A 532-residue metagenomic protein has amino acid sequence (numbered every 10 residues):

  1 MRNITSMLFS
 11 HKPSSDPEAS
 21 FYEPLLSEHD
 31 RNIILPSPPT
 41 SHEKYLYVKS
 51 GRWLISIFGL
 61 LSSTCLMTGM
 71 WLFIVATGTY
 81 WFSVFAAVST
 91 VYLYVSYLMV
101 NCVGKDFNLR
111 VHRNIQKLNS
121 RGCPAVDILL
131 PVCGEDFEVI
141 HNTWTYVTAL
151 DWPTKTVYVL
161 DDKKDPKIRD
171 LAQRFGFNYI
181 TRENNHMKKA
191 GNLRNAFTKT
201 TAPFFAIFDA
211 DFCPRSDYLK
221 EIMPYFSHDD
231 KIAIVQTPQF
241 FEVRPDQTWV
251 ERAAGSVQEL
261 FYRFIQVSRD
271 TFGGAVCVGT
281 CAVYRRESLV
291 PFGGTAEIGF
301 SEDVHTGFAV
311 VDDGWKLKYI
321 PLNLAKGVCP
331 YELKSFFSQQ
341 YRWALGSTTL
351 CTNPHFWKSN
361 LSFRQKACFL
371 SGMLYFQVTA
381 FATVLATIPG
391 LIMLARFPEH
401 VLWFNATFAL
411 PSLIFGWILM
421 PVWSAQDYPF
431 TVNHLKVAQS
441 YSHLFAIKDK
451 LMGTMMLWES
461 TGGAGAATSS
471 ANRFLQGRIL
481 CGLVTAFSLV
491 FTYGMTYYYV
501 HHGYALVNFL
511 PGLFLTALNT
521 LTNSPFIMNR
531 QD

Functional and structural regions predicted by a protein language model:
M1-G122, A172, T379-T383, Y499-D532: N-terminal membrane-anchoring/stem segments of glycan-assembly enzymes
V103-G104, I180-F204, S216-F300, V311-D312 (+2 more regions): Long helical/loop segments within the catalytic core of UDP-sugar-dependent glycosyltransferases, especially the large
P124-D127, T156, H305: Cell-envelope/extracellular polymer assembly enzymes that use nucleotide-activated donors
W144-T154: Short, acidic, metal-binding catalytic loop of nucleotide-sugar glycosyltransferases
P153, D161-I168, N184-N185: A conserved acidic beta->alpha catalytic loop
D209-C213, V310: The conserved acidic donor/metal-binding loop of glycosyltransferases
I298, G307-A325: Catalytic donor-sugar/metal-binding loop of nucleotide-sugar-dependent glycosyltransferases
D427-T461: Membrane-proximal soluble regions of multi-pass membrane proteins
